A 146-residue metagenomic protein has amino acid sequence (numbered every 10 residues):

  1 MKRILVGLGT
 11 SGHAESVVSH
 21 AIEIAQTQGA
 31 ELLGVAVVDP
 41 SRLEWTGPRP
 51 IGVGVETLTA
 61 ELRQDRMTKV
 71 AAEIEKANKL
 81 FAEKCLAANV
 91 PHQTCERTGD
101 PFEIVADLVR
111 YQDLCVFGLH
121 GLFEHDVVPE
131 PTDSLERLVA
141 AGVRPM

Functional and structural regions predicted by a protein language model:
M1-E61, A141: Small/aliphatic-rich secondary-structure junction motif
V6, L62-R66, R97: Short amphipathic alpha-helical segments at helix-loop
L8-G12, A72, E96, H125-D126: Residue-level marker of alpha-helix boundaries and capping positions
V18-H20, F102-M146: Gly/Ser-rich helix-loop-strand patches that form or flank binding pockets for ribonucleotide-derived cofactors
G29, N89-P91, V143: A generic structural signal for alpha->beta connector loops
L32, H92-T94, M146: Generic structural signal for residues in well-ordered beta-strands
D39-S41, T68, A72-C115: Structural beta-alpha unit
E56-E73: A short acidic, glycine-rich active-site loop that binds or catalyzes chemistry on phosphate/adenosine moieties
